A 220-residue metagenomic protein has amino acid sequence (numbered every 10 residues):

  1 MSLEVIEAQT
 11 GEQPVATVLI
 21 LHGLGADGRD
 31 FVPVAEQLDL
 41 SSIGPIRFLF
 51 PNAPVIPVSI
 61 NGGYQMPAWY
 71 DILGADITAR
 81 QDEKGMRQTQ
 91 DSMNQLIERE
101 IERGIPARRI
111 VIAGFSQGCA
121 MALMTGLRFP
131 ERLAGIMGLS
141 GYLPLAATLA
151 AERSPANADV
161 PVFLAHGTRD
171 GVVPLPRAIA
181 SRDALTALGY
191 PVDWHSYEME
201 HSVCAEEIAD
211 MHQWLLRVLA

Functional and structural regions predicted by a protein language model:
M1-R108: Serine-hydrolase catalytic machinery in alpha/beta-hydrolase-like enzymes
H22-L24, I110-F115, G167: Conserved alpha/beta-hydrolase "nucleophile elbow" surrounding the catalytic nucleophile
F31-E36, A150, P174-A184: Short alpha-helix in the alpha/beta-hydrolase fold that links the catalytic acid
P51-N52, A113, M137-S140, A165 (+1 more regions): Alpha/beta-hydrolase-fold catalytic nucleophile elbow
I101, P106-N157: Primarily recognizes the serine-hydrolase "nucleophile elbow" in alpha/beta-hydrolase and SGNH/GDSL folds
N157-V162, L188-Y190: Short, proline-enriched alpha-helix->beta-strand connector loops that line the catalytic pocket of alpha/beta-hydrolase
L164-H166, D170: Short beta-strand/loop motif that positions the catalytic acidic residue of the alpha/beta-hydrolase fold
P176-A220: C-terminal catalytic histidine-bearing segment of alpha/beta-hydrolase fold enzymes
